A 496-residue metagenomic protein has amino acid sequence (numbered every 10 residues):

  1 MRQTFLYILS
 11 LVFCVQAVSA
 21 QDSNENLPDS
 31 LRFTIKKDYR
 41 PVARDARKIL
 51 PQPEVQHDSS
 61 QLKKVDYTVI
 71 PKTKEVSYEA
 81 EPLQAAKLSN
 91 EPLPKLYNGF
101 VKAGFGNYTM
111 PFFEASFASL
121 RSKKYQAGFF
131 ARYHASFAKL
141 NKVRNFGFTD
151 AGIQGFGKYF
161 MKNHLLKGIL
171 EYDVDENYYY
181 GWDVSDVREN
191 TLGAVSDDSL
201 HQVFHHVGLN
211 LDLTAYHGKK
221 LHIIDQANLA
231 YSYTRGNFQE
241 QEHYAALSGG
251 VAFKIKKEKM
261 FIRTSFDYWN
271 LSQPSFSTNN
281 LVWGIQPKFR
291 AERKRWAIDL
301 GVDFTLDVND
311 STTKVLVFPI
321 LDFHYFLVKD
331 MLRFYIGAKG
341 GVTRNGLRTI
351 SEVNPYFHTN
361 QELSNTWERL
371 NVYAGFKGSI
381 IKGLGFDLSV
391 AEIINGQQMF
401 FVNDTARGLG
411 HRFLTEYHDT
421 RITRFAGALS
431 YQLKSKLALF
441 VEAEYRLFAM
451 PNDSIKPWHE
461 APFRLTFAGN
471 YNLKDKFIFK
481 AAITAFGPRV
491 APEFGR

Functional and structural regions predicted by a protein language model:
A20-E91: N-terminal periplasmic/intermembrane-space "pro-region" immediately following the signal or transit peptide
L83, P92-N141, N145-I153: Outer-membrane beta-barrel translocator/receptor signature
L96, V101-G104, R132, A297 (+1 more regions): Exposed, low-structure sequence patches enriched in small/polar residues
K102-E114, K123, N141-F148, R235-E242 (+3 more regions): Solvent-exposed loop/turn segments connecting transmembrane beta-strands in outer-membrane beta-barrel proteins
A115-S119, F129, I153-Y159, L209-H217 (+9 more regions): Residues on the lipid-exposed face of transmembrane beta-strands in outer-membrane beta-barrel proteins
S119-K139, F261-W269, T278-V308, K434-L447: Surface-exposed extracellular loop regions of Gram-negative outer-membrane beta-barrel proteins
K123, K162-N163, K219-L221, K256-E258 (+5 more regions): Short coil turns and loop connectors of transmembrane beta-barrels in diderm outer membranes and organellar homologs
S136-F148, I169-H222, N228-Y244: Flexible loop and strand-edge segments within Gram-negative outer membrane beta-barrel domains
